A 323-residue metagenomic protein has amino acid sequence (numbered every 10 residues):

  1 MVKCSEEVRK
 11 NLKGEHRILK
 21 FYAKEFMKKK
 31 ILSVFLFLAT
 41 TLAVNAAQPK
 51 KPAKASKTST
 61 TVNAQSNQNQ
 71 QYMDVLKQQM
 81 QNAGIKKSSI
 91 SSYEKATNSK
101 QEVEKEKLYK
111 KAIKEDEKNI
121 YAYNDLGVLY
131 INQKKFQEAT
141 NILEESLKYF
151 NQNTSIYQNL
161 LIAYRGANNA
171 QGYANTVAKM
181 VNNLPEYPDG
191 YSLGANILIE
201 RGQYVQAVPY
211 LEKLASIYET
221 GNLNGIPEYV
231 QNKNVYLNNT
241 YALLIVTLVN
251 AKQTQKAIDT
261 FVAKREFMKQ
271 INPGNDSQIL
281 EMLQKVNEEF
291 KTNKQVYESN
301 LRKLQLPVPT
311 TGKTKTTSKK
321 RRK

Functional and structural regions predicted by a protein language model:
Q65-N82, N232-K323: Terminal, low-structured helical/coil segments at or just beyond the last alpha-helical repeat
G84-E115, Y121, D125-N132: Alpha-helical segment of the N-proximal tetratricopeptide repeat
Q101, N132-Q133, Y149, G166-A167 (+4 more regions): Register position in tetratricopeptide repeats
